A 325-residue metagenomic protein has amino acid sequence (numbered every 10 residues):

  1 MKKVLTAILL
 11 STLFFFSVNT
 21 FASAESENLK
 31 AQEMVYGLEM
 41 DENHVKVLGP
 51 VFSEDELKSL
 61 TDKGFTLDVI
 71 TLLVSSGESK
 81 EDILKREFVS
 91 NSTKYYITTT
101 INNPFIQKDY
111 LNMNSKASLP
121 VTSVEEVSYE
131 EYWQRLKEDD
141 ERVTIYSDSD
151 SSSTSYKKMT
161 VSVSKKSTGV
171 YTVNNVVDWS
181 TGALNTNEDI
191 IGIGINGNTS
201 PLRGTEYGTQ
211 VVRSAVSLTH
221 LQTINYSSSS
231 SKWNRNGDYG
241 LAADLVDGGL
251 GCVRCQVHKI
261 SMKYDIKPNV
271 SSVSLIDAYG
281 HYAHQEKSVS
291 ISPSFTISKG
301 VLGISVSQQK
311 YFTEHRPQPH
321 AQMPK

Functional and structural regions predicted by a protein language model:
M1-E25: Sec-dependent N-terminal signal peptides of Gram-positive bacterial secreted proteins and lipoproteins
M1-K2, L38, Y171: A generic structural signal for ordered alpha-helices
V4-L5, E87, Y96, S118 (+2 more regions): Residue-level detector of intrinsically disordered/flexible regions characterized by low predicted structural confidence
I8, S23-E25, K116-S118, V216 (+1 more regions): Intrinsic disorder/low-complexity segments
N19, I83, I193-I195: Generic alpha-helical propensity signal that fires on short helical segments and nearby coil/disordered stretches
S23-S151: N-terminal propeptides/leader regions of secreted preproproteins that are proteolytically removed before maturation
Y129-K325: Mature secreted bioactive peptide module from preproproteins
